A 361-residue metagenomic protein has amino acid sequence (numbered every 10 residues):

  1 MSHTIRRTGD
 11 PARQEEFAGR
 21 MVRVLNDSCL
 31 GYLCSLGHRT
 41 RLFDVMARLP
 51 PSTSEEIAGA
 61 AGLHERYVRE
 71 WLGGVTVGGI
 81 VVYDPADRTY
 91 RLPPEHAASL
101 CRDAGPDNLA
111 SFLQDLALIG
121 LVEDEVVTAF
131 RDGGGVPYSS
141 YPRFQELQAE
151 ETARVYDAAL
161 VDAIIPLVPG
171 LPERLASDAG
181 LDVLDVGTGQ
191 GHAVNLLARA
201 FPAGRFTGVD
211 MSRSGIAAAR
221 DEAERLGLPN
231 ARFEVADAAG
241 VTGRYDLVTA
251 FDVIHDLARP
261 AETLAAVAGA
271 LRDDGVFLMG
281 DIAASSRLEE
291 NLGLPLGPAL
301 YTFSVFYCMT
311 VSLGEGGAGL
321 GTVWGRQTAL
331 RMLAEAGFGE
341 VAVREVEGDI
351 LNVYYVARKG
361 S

Functional and structural regions predicted by a protein language model:
T8, R20-R39, V45, G73-G180: Conserved Class I S-adenosyl-L-methionine-dependent methyltransferase catalytic core
M46-P50: Short helix-to-turn junction characteristic of helix-turn-helix DNA-binding domains, especially the helix
S54-G59: A short acidic, leucine-rich amphipathic alpha-helix
L63-G74: Short amphipathic alpha-helical interaction segments
G120-H255, P260-E262: Conserved adenosyl
A261-D273: A short glycine-rich, Lys/Arg-flanked "PGG" loop and its adjoining helix->strand segment in the class I
G280-E335: C-terminal alpha-helical "lid/dimerization" subdomain adjacent to the S-adenosyl-L-methionine
G337-S361: Core SAM-dependent methyltransferase catalytic element
